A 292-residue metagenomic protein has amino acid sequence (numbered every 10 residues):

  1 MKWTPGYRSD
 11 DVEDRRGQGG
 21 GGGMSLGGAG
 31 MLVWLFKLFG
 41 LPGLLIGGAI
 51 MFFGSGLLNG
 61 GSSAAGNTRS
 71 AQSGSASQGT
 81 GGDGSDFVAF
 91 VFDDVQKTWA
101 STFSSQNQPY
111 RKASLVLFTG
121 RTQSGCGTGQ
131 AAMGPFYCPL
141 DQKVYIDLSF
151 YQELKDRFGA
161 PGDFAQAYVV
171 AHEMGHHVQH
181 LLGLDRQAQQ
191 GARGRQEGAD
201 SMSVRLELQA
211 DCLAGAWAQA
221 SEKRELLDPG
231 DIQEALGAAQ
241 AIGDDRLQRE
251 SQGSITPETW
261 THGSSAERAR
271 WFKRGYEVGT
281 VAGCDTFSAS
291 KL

Functional and structural regions predicted by a protein language model:
M1-Q78: Long amphipathic alpha-helical segments used for membrane anchoring, targeting, substrate engagement, or oligomerization
S55-G56, G60-G127: A metal-dependent hydrolase signature that marks the N-terminal structural subdomain at the beginning of catalytic folds
G82, D86-Y110, S201, R205-Q248: Short helix/loop segments within enzyme catalytic domains that coordinate or immediately flank catalytic cofactors
W99, I146, A165-L181, D211 (+1 more regions): Active-site recognition of the HExxH zinc-binding catalytic motif
G120-D147: Catalytic zinc-binding patch centered on the HExxH motif and its immediate surroundings that defines zinc-dependent
F150-Y168, G198-V204: Short pre-active-site segment immediately N-terminal to the catalytic Zn-binding motif
M174-Q189, Q219-E222: Catalytic Zn2+-binding segment of zinc metalloproteases
I242-L292: Pan-zinc metallopeptidase signature
